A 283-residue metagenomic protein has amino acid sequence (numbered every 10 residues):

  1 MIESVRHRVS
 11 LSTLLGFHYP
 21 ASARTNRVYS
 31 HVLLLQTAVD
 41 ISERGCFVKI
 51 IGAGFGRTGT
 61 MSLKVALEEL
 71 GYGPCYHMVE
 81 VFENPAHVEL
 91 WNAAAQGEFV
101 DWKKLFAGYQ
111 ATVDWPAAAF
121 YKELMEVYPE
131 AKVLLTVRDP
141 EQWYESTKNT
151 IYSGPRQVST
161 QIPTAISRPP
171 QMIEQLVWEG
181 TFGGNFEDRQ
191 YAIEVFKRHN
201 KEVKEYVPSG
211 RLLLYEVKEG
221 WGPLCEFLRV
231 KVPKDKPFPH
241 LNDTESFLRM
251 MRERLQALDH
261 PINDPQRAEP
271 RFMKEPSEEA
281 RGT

Functional and structural regions predicted by a protein language model:
M1-L11: Extreme N-terminal basic, low-complexity initiation segments that serve as generic localization/processing leaders
L14, N26, H31-A107: PAPS-dependent sulfotransferase catalytic core
E68, Y72, E80, K122-Q190 (+1 more regions): PAPS-dependent sulfotransferase catalytic domain
E80-E89, L134-E145, R198-I262: The conserved 3'-phosphoadenosine-5'-phosphosulfate
A93-F106, A119, S159-L214: PAPS-dependent sulfotransferase catalytic domain
L105-M125, L135-T136: Glycine-rich phosphate-binding loop used to anchor ATP phosphates in small-molecule kinases, encompassing both
P163-W178, P233-G282: PAPS-dependent sulfotransferase catalytic core
